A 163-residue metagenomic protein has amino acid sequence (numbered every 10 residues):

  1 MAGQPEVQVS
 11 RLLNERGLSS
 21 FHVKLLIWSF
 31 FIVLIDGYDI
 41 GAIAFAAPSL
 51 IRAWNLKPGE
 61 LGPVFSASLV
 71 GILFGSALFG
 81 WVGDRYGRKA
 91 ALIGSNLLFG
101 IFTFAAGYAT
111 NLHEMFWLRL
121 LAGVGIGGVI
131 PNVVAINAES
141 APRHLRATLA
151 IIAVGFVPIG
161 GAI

Functional and structural regions predicted by a protein language model:
M1-I163: Transmembrane-helix signature of 12-pass secondary carriers
